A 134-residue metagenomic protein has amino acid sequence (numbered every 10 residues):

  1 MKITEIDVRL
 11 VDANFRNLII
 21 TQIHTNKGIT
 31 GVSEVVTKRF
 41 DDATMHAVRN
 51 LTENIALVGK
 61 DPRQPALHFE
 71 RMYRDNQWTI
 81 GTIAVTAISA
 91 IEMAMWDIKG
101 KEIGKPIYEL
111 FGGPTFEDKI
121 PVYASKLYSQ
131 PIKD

Functional and structural regions predicted by a protein language model:
M1-V32, V36-T37: Structured beta-strand/loop patches that form or line metal/cofactor-binding pockets in enzymes
N14-R16, T86, T115: Short coil/turn motifs at beta-sheet boundaries
L18-I20, A90, K119-P121: Broad gene-expression machinery/nucleic-acid interaction feature
N26-E102: Metal- or metallocofactor-binding catalytic centers and their adjacent structured scaffolds across diverse enzyme
G81, K119-D134: Active-site mouth loops of central-metabolism enzymes
W96, G112, S125-L127: Beta-hairpin (beta-strand-turn-beta-strand) motif
G112-K119: Flexible hinge/switch segments at interdomain interfaces of large molecular machines
